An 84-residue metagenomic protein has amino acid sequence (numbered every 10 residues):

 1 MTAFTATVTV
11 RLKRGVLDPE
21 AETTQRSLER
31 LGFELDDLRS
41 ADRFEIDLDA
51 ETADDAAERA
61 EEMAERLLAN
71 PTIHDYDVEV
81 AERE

Functional and structural regions predicted by a protein language model:
M1-E84: Long, contiguous binding/interaction regions
